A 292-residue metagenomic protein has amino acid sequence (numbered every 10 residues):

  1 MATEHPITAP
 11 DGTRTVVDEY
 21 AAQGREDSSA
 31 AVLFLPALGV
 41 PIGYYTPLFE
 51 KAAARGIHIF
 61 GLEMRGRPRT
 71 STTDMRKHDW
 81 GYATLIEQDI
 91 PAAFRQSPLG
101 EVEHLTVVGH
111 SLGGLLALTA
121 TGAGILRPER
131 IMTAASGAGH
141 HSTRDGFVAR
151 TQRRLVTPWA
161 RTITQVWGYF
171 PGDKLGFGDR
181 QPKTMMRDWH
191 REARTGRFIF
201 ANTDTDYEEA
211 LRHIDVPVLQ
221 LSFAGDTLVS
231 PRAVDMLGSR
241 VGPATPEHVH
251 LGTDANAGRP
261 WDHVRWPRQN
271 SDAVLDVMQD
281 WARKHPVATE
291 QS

Functional and structural regions predicted by a protein language model:
M1-A22: N-terminal cap/lid segment of alpha/beta-hydrolase-fold proteins
A37-V40: Active-site glycine-rich loops that stabilize anionic/oxyanionic intermediates across multiple enzyme folds
I42-Y44, F49-D74: Conserved alpha/beta-hydrolase
D79-P98: Alpha/beta-hydrolase active-site loop
V108-R197: Alpha/beta-hydrolase-fold enzymes
I214, Q220-S222: Short beta-strand/loop motif that positions the catalytic acidic residue of the alpha/beta-hydrolase fold
S230-R240: Short alpha-helix in the alpha/beta-hydrolase fold that links the catalytic acid
V249-S292: Catalytic active-site module of serine/aspartate enzymes centered on a nucleophile-bearing elbow/loop
